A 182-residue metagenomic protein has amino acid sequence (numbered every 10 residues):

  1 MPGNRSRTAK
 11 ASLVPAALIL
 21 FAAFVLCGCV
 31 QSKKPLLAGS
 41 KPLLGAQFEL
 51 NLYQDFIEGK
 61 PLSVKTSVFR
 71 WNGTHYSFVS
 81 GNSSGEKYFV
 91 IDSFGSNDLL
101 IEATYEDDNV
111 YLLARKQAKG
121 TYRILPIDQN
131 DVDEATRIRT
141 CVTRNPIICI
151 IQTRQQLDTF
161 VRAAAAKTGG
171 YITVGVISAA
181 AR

Functional and structural regions predicted by a protein language model:
M1-C27: Sec-dependent bacterial lipoprotein signal peptides
P2, V14, L36-L37, L44 (+1 more regions): Short, aromatic- and cysteine-enriched interfacial helices/patches that mediate contacts at lipid membranes
A11, S32, D55-F56, A118: Intrinsic disorder/low-complexity segments enriched in polar/small residues
A17, A22-G28, F94, G175-A180: Compositionally biased, intrinsically disordered low-complexity segments
L26-L44: Bacterial Sec signal peptide processing site at the extreme N-terminus
P42-P61: Tryptophan-anchored aromatic micro-motifs
I57-K119, I124: Structured domain cores in non-transmembrane regions
G95-R182: Beta-strand-rich cores of mature extracytoplasmic or soluble domains
